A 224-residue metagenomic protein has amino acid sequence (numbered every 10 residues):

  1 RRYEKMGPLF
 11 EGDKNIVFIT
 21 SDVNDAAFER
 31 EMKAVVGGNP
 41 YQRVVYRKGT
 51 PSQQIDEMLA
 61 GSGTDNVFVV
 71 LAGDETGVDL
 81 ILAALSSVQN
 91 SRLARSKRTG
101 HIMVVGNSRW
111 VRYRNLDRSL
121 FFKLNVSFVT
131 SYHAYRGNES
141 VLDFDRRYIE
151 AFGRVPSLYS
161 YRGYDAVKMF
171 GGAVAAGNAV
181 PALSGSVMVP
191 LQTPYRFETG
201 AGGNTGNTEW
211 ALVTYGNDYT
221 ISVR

Functional and structural regions predicted by a protein language model:
R1-R224: Extracytosolic ligand-binding ectodomains
